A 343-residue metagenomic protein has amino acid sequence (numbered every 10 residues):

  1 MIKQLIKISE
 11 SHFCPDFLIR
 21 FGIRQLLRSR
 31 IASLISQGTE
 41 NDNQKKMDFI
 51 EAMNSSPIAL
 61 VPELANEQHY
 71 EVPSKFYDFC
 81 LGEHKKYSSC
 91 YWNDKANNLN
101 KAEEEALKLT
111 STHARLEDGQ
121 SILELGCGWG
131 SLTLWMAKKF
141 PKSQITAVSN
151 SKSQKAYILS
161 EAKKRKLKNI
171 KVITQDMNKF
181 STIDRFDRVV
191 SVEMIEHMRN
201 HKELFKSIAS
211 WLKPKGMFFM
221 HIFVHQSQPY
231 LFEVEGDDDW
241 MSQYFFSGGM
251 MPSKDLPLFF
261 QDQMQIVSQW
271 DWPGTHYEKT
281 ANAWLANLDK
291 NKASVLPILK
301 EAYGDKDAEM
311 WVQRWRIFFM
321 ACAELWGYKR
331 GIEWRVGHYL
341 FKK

Functional and structural regions predicted by a protein language model:
R30-H113: Conserved Class I S-adenosyl-L-methionine-dependent methyltransferase catalytic core
D118-G128: Conserved class I S-adenosyl-L-methionine
W129-P141: Conserved SAM-binding loop of SAM-dependent methyltransferases across substrates and taxa, primarily the Class I
Q144-S149: Conserved SAM-binding motif I beta-strand of class I
K164-N178: Conserved SAM-binding strand-loop segment of SAM-dependent methyltransferases
N178-V189: A short acidic, Gly/Pro-enriched loop at the edge of an enzyme's catalytic core that lines a small-molecule cofactor
K202-M217: A short glycine-rich, Lys/Arg-flanked "PGG" loop and its adjoining helix->strand segment in the class I
V224, Y230-V336, K342-K343: Substrate-binding/catalytic lobe of Class I Rossmann-like enzymes that use SAM or dcSAM, i.e., the mid-to-C-terminal
